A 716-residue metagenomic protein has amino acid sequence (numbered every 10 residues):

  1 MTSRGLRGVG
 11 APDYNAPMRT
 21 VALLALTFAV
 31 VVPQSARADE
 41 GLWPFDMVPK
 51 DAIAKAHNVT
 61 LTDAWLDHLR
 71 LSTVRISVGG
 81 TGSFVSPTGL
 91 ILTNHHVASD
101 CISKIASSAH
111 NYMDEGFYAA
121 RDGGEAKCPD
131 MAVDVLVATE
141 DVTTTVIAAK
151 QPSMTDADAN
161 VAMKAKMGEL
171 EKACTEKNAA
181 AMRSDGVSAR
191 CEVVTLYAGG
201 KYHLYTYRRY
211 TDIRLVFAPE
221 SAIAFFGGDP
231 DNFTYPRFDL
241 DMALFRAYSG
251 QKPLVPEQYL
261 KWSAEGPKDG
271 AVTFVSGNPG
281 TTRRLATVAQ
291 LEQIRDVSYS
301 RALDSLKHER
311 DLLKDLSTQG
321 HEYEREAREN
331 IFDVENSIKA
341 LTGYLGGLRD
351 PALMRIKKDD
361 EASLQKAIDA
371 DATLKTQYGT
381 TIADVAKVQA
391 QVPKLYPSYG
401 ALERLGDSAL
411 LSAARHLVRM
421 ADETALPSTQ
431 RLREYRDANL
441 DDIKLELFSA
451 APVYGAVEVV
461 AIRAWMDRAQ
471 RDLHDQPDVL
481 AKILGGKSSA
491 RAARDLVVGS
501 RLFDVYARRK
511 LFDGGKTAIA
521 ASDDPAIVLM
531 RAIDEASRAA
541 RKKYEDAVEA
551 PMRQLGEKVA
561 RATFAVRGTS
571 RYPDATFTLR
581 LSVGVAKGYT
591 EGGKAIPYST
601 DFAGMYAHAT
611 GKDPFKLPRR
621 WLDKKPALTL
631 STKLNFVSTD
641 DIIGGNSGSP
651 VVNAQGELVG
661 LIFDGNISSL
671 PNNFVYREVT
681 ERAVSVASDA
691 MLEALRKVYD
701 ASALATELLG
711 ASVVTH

Functional and structural regions predicted by a protein language model:
M1-P17: N-terminal amphipathic/basic-hydrophobic helices that include classical n-h-c signal peptides and signal-anchor
Y14, R19, V32-H716: Terminal presequence/propeptide segments associated with secretion/organelle targeting and zymogen/polyprotein
A22-V31: Bacterial N-terminal signal peptides
